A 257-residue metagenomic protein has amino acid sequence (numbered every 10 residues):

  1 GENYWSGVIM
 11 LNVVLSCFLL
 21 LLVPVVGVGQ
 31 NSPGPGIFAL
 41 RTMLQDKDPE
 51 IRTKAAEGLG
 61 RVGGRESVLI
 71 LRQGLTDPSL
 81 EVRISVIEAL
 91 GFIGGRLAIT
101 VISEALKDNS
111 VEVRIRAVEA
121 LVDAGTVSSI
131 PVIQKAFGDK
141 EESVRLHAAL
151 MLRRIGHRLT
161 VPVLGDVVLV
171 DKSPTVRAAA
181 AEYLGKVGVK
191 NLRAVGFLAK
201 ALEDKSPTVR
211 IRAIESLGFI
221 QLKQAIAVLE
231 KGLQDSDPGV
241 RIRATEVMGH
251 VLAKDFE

Functional and structural regions predicted by a protein language model:
N12-P24: Bacterial N-terminal signal peptides
G27-R61: N-terminal leader/linker segments that initiate helical-solenoid repeat arrays
N31-M43, G64-T76, G95-K107, T126-G138 (+4 more regions): Amphipathic alpha-helical scaffolding segments comprising HEAT/armadillo-like alpha-solenoid repeats
K47-D48, P78-S79, N109-S110, K140-E141 (+3 more regions): Short inter-helical turns and helix N-cap capping residues of alpha-solenoid HEAT/ARM repeat scaffolds
D48-E88: N-terminal, post-signal-peptide region of Sec/Tat-exported proteins
L59, G63, L90, G94 (+8 more regions): Alpha-solenoid repeat junctions
